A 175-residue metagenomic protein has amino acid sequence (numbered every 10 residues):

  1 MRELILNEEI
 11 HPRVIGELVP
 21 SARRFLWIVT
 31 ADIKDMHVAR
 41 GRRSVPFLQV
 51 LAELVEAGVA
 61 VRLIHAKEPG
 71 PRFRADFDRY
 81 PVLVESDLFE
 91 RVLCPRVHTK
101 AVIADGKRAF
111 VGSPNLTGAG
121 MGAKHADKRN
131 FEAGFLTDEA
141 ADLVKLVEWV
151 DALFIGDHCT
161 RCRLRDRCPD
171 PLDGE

Functional and structural regions predicted by a protein language model:
M1-L63: PLD-like (HKD) phosphodiesterase/transphosphatidyltransferase domain
L4-E8, E90-C94, T137: Short acidic-hydrophobic, aromatic-tinged amphipathic segments that line or gate anion-handling sites
D32, H65-P71, P95-V97, A140-A141: Short beta-alpha junction loops
P69-Y80: Glycine-rich, charge-decorated loop segments at or immediately adjacent to ligand/cofactor-binding or catalytic sites
R79-P95: Structural recognition of alpha->loop->beta junctions
V92-R96, V102, K128: Short solvent-exposed loop/turn micro-motifs enriched in small/polar/acidic residues
K100-I103, F135: Short beta-strand scaffold segments in enzyme catalytic cores
R108-E175: Signature of lipid phosphatidyltransferase scaffolds
